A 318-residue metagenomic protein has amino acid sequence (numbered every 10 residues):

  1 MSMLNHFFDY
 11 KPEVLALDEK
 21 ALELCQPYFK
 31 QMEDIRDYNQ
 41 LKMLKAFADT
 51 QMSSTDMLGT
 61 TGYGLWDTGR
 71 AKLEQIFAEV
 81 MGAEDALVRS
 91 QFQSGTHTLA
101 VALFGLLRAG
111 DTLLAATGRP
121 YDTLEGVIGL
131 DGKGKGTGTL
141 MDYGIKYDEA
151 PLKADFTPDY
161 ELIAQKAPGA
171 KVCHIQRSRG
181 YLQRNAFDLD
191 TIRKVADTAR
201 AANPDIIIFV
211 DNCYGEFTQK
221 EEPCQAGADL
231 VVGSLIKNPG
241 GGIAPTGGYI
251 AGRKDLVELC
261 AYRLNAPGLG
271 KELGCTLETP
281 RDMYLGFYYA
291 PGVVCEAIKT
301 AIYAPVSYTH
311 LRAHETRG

Functional and structural regions predicted by a protein language model:
L4-K11, L17-D18, E33, K42-D49 (+6 more regions): Conserved PLP-enzyme active-site core in the AAT-like
E74: Generic structural marker for isolated residues within well-ordered, non-membrane alpha-helices of soluble domains
T309-T316: Conserved small/polar residues in nucleotide/adenosyl-binding loops
